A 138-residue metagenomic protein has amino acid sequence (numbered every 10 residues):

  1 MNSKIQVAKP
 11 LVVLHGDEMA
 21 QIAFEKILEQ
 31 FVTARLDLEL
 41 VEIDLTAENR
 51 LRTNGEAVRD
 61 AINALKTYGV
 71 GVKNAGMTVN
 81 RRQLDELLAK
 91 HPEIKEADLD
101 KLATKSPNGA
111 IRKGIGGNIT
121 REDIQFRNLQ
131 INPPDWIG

Functional and structural regions predicted by a protein language model:
M1-G138: Metallocofactor- and cofactor-centric catalytic cores in central/energy metabolism, strongly enriched
